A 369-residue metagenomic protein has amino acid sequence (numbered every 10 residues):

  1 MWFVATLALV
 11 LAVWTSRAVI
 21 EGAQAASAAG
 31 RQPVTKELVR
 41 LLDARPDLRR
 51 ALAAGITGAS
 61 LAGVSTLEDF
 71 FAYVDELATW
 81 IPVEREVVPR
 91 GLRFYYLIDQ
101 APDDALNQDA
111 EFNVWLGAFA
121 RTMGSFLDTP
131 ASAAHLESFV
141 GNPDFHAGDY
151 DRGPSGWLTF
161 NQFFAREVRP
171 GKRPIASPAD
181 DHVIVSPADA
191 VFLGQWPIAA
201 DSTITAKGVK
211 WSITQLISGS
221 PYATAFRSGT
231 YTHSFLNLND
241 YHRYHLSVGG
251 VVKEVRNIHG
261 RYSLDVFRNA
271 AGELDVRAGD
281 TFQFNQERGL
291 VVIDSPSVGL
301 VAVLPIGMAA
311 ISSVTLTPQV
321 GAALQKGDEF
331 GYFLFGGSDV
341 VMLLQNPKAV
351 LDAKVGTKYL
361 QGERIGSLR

Functional and structural regions predicted by a protein language model:
M1-F3, A190: N-terminal export leaders
V4-A12: Bacterial N-terminal signal peptides
S16-R369: Contiguous, well-folded functional domains in the mature portion of proteins
